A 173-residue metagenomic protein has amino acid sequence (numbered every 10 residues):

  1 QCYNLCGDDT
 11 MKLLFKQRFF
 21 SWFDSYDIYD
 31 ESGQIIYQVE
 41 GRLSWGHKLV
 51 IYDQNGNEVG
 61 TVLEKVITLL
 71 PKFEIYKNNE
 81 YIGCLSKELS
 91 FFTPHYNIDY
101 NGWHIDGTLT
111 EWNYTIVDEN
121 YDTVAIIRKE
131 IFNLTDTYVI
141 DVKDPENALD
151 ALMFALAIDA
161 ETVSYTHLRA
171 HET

Functional and structural regions predicted by a protein language model:
Q1-T10: Short, Lys/Arg-enriched N-terminal segments with co-localized hydrophobic residues within the first ~10-30 amino acids
M11-S164: Cationic, beta-structured binding surfaces that engage anionic biopolymers and membranes
T166-T173: Conserved small/polar residues in nucleotide/adenosyl-binding loops
